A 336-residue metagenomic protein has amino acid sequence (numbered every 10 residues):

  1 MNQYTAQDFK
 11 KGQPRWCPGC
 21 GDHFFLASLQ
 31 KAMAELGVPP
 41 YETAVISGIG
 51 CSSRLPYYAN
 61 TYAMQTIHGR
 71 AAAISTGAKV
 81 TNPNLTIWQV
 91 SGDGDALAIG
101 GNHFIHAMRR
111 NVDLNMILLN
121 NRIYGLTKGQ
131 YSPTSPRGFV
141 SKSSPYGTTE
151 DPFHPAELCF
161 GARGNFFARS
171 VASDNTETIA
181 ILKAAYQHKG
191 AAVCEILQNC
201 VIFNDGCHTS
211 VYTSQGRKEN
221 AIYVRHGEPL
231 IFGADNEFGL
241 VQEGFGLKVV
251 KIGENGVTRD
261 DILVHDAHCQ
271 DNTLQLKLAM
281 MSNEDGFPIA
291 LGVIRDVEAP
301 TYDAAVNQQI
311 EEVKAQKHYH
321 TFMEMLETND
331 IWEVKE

Functional and structural regions predicted by a protein language model:
M1-N2, K11-G12, I202-E336: Flexible, low-complexity linker and terminal segments
N2, A6-I67: Active-site diphosphate/adenylate-binding microenvironment
Q3, S132-A185: Conserved thiamine diphosphate
S47-G125: Thiamine diphosphate
I49-C51, N121-I123, D174, L197-I202 (+1 more regions): Glycine-rich beta-alpha junction loops
G101-M108, L126-F139, L158: Active-site-proximal loop->helix
F166-Y223: ATP/pyrophosphate-binding catalytic subdomain of soluble kinases
